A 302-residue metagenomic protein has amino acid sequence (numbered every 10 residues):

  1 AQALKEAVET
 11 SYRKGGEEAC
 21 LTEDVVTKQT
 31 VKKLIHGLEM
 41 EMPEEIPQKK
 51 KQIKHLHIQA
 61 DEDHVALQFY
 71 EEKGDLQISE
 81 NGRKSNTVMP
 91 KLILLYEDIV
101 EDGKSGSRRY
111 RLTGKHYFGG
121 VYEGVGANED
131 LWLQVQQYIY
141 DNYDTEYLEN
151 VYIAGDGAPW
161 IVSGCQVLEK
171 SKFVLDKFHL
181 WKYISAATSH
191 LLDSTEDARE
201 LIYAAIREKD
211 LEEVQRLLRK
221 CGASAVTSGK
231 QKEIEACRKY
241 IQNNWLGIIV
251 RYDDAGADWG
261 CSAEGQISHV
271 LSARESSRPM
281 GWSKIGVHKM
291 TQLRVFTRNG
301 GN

Functional and structural regions predicted by a protein language model:
A1-N302: Catalytic center-proximal scaffold of phosphoryl-transfer enzymes
